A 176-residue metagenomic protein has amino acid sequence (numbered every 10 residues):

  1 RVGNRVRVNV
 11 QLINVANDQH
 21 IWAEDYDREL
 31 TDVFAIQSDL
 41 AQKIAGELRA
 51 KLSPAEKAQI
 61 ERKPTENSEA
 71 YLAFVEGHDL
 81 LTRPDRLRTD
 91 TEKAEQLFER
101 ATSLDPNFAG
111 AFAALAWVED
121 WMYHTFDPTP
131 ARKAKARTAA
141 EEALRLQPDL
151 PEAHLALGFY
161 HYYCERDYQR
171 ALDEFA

Functional and structural regions predicted by a protein language model:
R1-A176: Acidic, proline/glycine-rich low-complexity intrinsically disordered segments
